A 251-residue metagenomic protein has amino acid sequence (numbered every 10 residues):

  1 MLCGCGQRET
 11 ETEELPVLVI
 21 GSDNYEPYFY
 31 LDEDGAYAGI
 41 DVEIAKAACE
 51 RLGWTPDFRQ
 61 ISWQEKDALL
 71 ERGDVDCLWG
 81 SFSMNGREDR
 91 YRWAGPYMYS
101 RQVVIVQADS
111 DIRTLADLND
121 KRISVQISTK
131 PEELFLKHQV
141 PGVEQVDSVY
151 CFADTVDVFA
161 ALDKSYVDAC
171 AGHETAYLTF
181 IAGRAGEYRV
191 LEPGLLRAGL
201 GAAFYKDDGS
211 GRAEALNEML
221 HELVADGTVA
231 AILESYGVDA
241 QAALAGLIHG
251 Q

Functional and structural regions predicted by a protein language model:
L2-G4: C-terminal motif of bacterial Sec signal peptides marking the signal peptidase cleavage site
G6, V42-R51, I112, A116-R122 (+2 more regions): Extended ligand-binding regions for polar small-molecule ligands
T10-S81, C151, A215, S235: Extracytoplasmic small-molecule ligand-binding "clamshell" domains of the periplasmic binding protein/Venus flytrap
D23-N24, Y99-V106, A182-H221, D239-Q251: Periplasmic-binding protein-like
N24-Y25, E33-G35, F82-M84, Q107-D111 (+2 more regions): Short coil/turn segments
Y30-E33, A45-W54, P131-A153, I181-A185 (+1 more regions): Ligand-binding cleft/hinge of the Venus flytrap
K46, E50, T55-D117, Y188-G194: Acidic, polar ligand-binding/catalytic clefts
E65-A68, S81-R90, L134-K137, A161-R197: A ligand-binding cleft/hinge motif common to bilobed small-molecule-binding domains
